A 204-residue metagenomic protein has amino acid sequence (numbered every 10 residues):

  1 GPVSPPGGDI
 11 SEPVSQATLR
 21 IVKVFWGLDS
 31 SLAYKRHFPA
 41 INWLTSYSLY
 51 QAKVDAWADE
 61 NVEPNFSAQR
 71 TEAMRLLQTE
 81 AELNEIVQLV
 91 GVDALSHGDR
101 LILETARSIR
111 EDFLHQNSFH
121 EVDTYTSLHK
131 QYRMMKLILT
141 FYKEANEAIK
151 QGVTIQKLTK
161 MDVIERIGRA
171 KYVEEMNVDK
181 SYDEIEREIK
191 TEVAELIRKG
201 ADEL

Functional and structural regions predicted by a protein language model:
G1-R166: P-loop NTPase catalytic core
G152-L204: C-terminal amphipathic alpha-helical interaction region
